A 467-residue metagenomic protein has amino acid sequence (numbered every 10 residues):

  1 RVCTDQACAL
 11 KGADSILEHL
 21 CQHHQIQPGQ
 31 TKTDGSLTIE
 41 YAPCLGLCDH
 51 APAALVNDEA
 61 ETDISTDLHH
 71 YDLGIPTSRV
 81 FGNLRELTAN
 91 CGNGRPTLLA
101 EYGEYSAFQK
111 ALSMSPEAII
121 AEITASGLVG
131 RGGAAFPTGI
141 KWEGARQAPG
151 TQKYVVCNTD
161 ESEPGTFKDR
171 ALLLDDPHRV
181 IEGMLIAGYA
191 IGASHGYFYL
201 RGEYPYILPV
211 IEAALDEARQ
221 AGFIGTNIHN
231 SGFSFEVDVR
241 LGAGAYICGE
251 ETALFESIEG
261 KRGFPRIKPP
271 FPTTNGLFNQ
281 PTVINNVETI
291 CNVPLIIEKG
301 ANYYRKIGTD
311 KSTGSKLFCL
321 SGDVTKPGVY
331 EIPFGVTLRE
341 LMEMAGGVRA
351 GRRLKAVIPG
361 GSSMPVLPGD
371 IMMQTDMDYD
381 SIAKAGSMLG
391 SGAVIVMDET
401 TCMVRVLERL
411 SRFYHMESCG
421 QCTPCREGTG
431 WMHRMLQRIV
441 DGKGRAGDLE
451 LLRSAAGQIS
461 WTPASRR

Functional and structural regions predicted by a protein language model:
R1-R467: Feature of Fe-S/electron-transfer and energy-metabolism proteins that preferentially highlights extended coupling
